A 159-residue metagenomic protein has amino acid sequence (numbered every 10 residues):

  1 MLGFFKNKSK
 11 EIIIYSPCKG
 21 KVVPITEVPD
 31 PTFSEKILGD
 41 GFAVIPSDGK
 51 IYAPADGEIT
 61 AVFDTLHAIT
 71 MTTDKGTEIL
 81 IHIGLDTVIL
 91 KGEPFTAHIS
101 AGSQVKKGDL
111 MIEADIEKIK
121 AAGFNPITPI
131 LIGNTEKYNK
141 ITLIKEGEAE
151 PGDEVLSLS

Functional and structural regions predicted by a protein language model:
M1-S159: Contiguous, well-folded functional domains in the mature portion of proteins
